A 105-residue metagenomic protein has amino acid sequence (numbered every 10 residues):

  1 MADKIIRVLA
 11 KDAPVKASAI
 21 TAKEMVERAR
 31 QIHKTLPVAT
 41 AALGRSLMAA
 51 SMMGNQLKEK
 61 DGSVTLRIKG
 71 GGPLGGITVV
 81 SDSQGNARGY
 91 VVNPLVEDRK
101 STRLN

Functional and structural regions predicted by a protein language model:
M1-R99: N-terminal, charged low-complexity regulatory/assembly segments
T102-N105: Conserved small/polar residues in nucleotide/adenosyl-binding loops
